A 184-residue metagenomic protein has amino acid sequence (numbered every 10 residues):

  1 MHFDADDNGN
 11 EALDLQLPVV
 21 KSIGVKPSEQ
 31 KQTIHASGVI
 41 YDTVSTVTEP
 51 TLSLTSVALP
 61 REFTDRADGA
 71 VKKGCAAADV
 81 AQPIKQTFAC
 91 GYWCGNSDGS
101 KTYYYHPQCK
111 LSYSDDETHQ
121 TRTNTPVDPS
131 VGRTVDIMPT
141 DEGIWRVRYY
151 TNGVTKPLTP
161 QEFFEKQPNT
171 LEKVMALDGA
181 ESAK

Functional and structural regions predicted by a protein language model:
M1-T64, L111-V127: Solvent-exposed edge beta-strands and adjacent loop segments that serve as assembly or binding interfaces
A12-P18, Y103-C109, R148-T151: Short amphipathic beta-strand/extended segments with alternating polar/hydrophobic composition
S22-I23, G74, L177: Compositionally biased, intrinsically disordered low-complexity segments
Q30, D65-G69, Y103-Y105, E117-T121 (+1 more regions): Surface-exposed beta-strand edges and their flanking turn/coil or helix-capping segments
D42-P107: Structured, beta-strand-rich domain cores that present glycine/charged loop surfaces used to bind extended ligands
L111-K184: Mixed-charge, glycine-accented linear interaction segment located at domain edges/termini
